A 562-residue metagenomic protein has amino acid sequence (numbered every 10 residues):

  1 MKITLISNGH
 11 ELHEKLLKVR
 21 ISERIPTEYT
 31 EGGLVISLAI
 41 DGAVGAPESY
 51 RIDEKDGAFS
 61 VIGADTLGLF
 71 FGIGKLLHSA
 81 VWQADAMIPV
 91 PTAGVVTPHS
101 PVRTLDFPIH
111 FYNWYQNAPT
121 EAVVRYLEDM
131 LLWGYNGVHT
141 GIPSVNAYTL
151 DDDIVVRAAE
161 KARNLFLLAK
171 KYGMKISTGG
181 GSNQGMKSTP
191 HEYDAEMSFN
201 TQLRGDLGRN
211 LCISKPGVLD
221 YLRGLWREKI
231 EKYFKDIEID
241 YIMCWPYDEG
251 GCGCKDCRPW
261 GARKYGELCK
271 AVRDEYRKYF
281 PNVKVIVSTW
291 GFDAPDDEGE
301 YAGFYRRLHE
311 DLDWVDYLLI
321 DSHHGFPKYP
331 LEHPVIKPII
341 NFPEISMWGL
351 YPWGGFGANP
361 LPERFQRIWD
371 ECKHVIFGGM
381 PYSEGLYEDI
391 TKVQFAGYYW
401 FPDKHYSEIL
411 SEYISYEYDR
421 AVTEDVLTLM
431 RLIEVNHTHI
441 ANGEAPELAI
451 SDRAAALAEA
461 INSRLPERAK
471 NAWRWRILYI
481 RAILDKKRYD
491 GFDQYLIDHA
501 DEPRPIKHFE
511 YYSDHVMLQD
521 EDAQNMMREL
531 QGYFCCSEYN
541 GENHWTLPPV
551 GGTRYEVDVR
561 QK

Functional and structural regions predicted by a protein language model:
M1-R103: Contiguous, structured surface segment used for ligand recognition
L5-E11, I62, Y112-Q116, D152-D153 (+1 more regions): Second-shell loop/turn segments in exported
I36, F59-G63, R209, R468 (+1 more regions): Generic recognition of long tandem-repeat/solenoid scaffolds
V81-D85, P108-H110, N136, P143 (+4 more regions): Catalytic-core regions of glycoside hydrolase
P98-W114, A122, G141: Boundary/entry segment of secreted carbohydrate-active catalytic domains
T120-S144: Catalytic domains of carbohydrate-active enzymes, especially glycoside hydrolases
E388, W400-A460: Charged, amphipathic alpha-helical linkers/stalks
E434-N525: C-terminal functional modules
